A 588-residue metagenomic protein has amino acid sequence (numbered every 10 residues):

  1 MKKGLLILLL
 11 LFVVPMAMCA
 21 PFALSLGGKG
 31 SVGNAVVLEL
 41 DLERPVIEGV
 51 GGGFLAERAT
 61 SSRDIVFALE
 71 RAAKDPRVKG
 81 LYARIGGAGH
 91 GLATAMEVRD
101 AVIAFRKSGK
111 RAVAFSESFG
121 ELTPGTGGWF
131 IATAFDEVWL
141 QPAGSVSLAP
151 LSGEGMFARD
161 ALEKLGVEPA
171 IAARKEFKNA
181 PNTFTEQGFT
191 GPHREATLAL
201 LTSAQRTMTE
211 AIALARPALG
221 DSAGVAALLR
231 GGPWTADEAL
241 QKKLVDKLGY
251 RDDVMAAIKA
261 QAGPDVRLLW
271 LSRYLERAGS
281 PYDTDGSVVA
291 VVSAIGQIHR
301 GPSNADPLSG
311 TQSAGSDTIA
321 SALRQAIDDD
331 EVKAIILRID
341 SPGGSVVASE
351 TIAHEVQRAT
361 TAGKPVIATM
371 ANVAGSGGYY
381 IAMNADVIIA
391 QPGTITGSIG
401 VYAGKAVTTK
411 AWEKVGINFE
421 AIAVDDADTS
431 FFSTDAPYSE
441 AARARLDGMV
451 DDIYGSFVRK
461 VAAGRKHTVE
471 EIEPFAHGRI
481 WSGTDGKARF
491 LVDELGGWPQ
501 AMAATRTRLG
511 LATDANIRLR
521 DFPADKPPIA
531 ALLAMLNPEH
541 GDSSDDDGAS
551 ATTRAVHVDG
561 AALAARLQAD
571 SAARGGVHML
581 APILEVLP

Functional and structural regions predicted by a protein language model:
M1-G49, E57-I65, S152-A236, L240-Q241 (+7 more regions): Intrinsically disordered, low-complexity segments enriched in small/flexible residues
G30, A35-M156, D285-A411, D451: Cleft-lining beta-strand/loop regions that shape enzyme active-site pockets
R63, F67-E70, P76, G80 (+26 more regions): Solvent-exposed, polar/charged alpha-helical surfaces in well-ordered, non-transmembrane soluble domains, broadly
G80, D136-E137, D246-K247, A334 (+4 more regions): Well-ordered beta-strand positions
R106-E117, A218-A223, T360-A368, S456-V458 (+1 more regions): Short beta-strand/loop segments at the ligand-binding rim of alpha/beta enzyme cores
A218-K242, D246-K247, K466-G496: Amphipathic alpha-helical substructures
P392-G400, T429-D447: Short beta-alpha connecting loops at secondary-structure transitions that line or flank enzyme active sites
T408-E420, D435: Conserved phosphate-handling catalytic cores of large alpha/beta enzymes
